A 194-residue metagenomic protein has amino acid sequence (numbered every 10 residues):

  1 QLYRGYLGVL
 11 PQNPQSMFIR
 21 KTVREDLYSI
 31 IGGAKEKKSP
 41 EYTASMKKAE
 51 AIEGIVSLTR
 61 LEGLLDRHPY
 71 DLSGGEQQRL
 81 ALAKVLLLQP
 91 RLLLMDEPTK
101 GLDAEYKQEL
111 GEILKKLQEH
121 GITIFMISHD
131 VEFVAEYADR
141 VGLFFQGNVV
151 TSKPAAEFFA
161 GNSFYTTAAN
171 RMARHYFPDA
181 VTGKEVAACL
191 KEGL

Functional and structural regions predicted by a protein language model:
S45-L64: Conserved ABC ATPase "signature" region
H68-L72, E76: Conserved ABC ATPase signature
L93-D96: Catalytic Walker B motif of ABC-type/P-loop ATPase nucleotide-binding domains
S128-H129: H-loop/switch region of ABC-family ATPase nucleotide-binding domains
V134-E136: A short, surface-exposed alpha-helical micro-motif characterized by mixed small hydrophobic and charged/polar residues
N148-M172: Conserved beta-strand-loop-alpha-helix hinge in the C-terminal portion of ABC ATPase nucleotide-binding domains
Y165-L194: ABC ATPase nucleotide-binding domains
